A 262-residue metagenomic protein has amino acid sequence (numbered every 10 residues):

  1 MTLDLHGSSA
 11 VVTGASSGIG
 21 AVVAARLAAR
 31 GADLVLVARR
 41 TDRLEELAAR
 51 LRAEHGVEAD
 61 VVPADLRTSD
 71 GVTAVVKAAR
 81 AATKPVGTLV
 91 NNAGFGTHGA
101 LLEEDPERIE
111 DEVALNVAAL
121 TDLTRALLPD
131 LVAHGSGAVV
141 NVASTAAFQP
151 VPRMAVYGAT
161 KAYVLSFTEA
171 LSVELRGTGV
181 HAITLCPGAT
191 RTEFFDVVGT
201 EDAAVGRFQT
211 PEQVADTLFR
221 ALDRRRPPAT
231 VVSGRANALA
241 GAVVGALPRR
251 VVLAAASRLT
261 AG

Functional and structural regions predicted by a protein language model:
S9, S16-S17: Conserved glycine-rich cofactor-binding loop
A32-L47: Conserved glycine-rich Rossmann-like NAD(P)H-binding loop of the short-chain dehydrogenase/reductase
N92-T97: Conserved NAD(P)H cofactor-binding loop of Rossmann-fold oxidoreductase domains
A100-V113: Substrate-binding pocket helix/loop in short-chain dehydrogenase/reductase
T124, T160: Active-site helix of classical SDR
S144: Residue(s) in the substrate-gating loop at a strand-loop-helix junction that position the organic substrate next
T184, D202-G241: C-terminal helical subdomain
